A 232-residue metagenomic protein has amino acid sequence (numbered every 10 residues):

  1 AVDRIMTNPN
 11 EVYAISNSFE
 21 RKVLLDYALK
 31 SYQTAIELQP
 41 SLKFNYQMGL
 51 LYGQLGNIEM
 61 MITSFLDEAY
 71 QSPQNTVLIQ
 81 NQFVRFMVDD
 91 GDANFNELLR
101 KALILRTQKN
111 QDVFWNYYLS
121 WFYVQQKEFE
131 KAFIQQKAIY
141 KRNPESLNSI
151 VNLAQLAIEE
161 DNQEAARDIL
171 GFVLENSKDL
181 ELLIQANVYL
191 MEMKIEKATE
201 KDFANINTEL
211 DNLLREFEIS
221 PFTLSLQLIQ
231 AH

Functional and structural regions predicted by a protein language model:
A1-H232: Acidic, polar-rich low-complexity tracts and alpha-helical solenoid repeat scaffolds
